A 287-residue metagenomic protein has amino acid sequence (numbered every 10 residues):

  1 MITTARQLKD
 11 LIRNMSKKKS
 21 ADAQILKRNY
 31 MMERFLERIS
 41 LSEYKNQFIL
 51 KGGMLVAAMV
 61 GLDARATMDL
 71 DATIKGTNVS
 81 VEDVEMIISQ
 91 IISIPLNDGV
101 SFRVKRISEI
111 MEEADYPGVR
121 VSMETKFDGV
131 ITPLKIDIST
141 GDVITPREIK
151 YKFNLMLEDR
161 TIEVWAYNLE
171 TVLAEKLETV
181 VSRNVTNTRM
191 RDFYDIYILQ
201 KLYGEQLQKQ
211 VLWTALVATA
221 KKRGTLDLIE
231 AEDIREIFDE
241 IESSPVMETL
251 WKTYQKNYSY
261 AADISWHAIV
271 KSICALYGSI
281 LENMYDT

Functional and structural regions predicted by a protein language model:
M1-F48, A57-A66, A72-T287: Structured mid-to-C-terminal alpha-helical surface segments
